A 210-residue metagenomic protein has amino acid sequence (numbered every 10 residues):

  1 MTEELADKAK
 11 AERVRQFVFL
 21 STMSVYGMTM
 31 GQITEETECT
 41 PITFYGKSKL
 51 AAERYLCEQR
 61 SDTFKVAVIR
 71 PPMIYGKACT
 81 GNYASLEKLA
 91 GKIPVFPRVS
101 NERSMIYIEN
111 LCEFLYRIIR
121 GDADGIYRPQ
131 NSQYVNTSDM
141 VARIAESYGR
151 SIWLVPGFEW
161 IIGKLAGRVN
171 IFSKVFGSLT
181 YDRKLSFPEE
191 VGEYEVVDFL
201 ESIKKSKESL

Functional and structural regions predicted by a protein language model:
M1-V18: NAD(P)-cofactor binding segment of oxidoreductase domains
V18-S21, I42, R70-P72, Q130: Active-site beta-alpha turn of Rossmann-fold NAD(P)-dependent dehydrogenases/reductases
T22-T43, E58-R60, K77: Active-site "gating" loop of Rossmann-like NAD(P)-dependent oxidoreductase/epimerase domains
Y26, A67-S85: Flexible, glycine-rich beta-alpha linker
T40-A67: Active-site Tyr-X1-5-Lys
I42-A51, M73-G76, T80, S104-I106 (+1 more regions): Short-chain dehydrogenase/reductase
S85-I106, N110, R128: A conserved pocket-lining segment of Rossmann-fold NAD(P)-dependent short-chain dehydrogenase/reductase
R117-F172, V197-L210: Mid/C-terminal beta-alpha module of Rossmann-like enzyme folds, strongest in SDR-family dehydrogenases/epimerases
